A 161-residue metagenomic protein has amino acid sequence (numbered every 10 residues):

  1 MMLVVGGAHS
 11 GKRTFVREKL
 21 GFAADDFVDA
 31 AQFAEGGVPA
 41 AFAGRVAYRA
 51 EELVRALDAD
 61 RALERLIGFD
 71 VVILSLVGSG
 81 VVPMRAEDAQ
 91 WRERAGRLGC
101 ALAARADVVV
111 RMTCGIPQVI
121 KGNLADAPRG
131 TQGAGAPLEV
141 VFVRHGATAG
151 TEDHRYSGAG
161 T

Functional and structural regions predicted by a protein language model:
M1-A8, Y48, P137-G146: Short, hydrophobic/glycine-enriched beta-strand segments
M1-F33: Glycine-rich P-loop/Walker A and Walker A-like loops and their local beta1-loop-alpha1 context in P-loop NTPases
F15, D58, E152-R155: Short, glycine/acidic-enriched capping/hinge loops at junctions between secondary-structure elements
D25-L74: Conserved nucleotide-sensing/catalytic segment adjacent to the nucleotide-binding pocket in NTP-handling enzymes
D26-D29, R111, F142: Structural signal for conserved beta-strand scaffold positions within catalytic alpha/beta enzyme cores
A34, I116, A147: Residue-level detector of flexible, active-site-proximal loop/helix-junction positions within diverse enzyme catalytic
L53-P128: Replace "adjacent to P-loop NTPase cores in ATP/GTP-dependent enzymes" with "adjacent to NTP-binding cores
D126-T161: An N-terminal RHG(E/S)-centered segment typical of histidine phosphatases
